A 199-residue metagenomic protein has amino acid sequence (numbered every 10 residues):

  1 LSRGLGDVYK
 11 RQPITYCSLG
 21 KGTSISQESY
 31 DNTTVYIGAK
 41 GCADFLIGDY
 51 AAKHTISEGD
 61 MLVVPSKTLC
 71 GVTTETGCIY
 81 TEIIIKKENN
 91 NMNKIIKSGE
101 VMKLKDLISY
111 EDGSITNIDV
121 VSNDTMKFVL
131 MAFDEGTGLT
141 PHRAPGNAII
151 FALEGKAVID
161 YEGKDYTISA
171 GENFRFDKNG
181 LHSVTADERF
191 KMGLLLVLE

Functional and structural regions predicted by a protein language model:
L1-Y9: Single conserved hydrophobic/aromatic residue that forms the stacking wall/gate of nucleotide- or nucleobase-binding
P13-Y30, S114-T116, K127-A144: Conserved short histidine dyad/triad with adjacent acidic residue
S18, S29-D44, A132-D134, R143-V158: Short, conserved beta-strand element in jelly-roll/cupin
A39-K40, T76, L153-E154, S169-A170 (+1 more regions): A cytosolic small-molecule/anion-sensing beta-strand core signal
Y50-S66, E162-N179: Short acidic-glycine-tyrosine-enriched beta hairpin
S66-N90, K178-E199: Ligand-binding loop in jelly-roll beta-barrel domains
E82-E111: Surface-exposed beta-loop interaction hotspot
